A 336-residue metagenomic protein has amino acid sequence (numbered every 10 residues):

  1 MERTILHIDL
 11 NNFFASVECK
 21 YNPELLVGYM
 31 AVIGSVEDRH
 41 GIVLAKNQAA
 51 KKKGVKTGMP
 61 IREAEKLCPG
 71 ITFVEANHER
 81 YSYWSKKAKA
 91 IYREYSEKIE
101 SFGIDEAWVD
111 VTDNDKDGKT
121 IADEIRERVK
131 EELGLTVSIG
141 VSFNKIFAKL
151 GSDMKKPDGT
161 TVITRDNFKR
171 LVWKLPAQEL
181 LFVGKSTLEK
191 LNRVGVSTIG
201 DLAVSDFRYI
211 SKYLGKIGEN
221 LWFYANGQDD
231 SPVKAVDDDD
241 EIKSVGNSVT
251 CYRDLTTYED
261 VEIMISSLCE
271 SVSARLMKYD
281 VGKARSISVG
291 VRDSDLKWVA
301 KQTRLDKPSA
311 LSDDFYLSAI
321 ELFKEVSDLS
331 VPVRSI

Functional and structural regions predicted by a protein language model:
M1-N220, V236: Gly/Gly-Pro- and Ser/Thr-rich, intrinsically disordered tail segments characteristic of DNA damage-repair and tolerance
H7, N192-V333: DNA-contacting surface of Y-family translesion DNA polymerases
F102-E106, S142-K145, G282-S286, V331-S335: Short Gly/Ser/Thr- and Asp/Glu-enriched loop/turn motifs at secondary-structure junctions
